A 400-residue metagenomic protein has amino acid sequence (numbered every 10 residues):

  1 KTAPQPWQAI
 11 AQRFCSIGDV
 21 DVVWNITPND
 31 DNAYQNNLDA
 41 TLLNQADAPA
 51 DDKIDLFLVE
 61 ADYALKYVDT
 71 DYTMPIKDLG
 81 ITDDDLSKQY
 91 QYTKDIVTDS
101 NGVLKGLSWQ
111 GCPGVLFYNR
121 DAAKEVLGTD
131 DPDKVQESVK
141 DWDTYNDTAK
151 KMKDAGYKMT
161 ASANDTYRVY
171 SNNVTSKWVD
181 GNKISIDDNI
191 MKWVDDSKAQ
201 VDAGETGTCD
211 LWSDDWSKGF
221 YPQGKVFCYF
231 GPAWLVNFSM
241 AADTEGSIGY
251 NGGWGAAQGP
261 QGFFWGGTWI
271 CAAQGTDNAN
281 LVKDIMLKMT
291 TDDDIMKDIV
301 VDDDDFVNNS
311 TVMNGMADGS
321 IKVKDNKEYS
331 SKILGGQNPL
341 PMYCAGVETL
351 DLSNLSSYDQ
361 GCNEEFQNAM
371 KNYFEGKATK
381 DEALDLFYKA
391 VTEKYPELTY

Functional and structural regions predicted by a protein language model:
K1-L65, D83, L281, D294 (+3 more regions): Conserved N-terminal structural module of periplasmic/extracytoplasmic solute-binding proteins
A9-A11, K192-L287: Extracytoplasmic/periplasmic substrate-binding proteins
S16, K77-S87, D95-T166, W178-L211 (+3 more regions): Helix-loop-helix "hinge/cap" segment bordering the ligand-binding cleft or interdomain interface
I17-D30, P49-K53, T129-Q136, G181-S185 (+3 more regions): A local structural motif
V23-I26, D55-V59, G106-W109, V115-F117 (+4 more regions): Structural recognition of the beta-strand scaffold that forms the well-ordered cores of secreted hydrolase catalytic
T27-A40, K140-T144, C209-P222: Short helix-initiation/N-cap motifs at beta->coil->alpha
Q35, F57-V115, K124, D143-N146 (+3 more regions): Hinge/lid segment of periplasmic solute-binding proteins
F238-T244, I248, Q261-F264, C271-E364 (+1 more regions): C-terminal lobe and pocket-closing loops of periplasmic/extracytoplasmic Venus-flytrap solute-binding proteins
